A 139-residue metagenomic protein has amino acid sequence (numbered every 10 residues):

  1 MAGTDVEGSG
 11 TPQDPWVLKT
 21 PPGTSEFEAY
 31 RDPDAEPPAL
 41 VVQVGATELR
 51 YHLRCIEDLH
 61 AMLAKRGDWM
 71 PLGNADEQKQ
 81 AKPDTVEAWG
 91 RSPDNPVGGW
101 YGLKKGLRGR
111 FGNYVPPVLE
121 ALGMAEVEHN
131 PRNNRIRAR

Functional and structural regions predicted by a protein language model:
M1-D5, V86-W89: A broad, low-specificity signal for short, low-complexity segments enriched in glycine/proline and polar/charged
A2-Q80: Long, low-complexity, charged/polar intrinsically disordered regions in eukaryotic proteins
H60, N113-P117: Short, hydrophobic-biased segments on the C-terminal half of alpha helices that form "recognition helices"
P83-R110: Short helix-coil junctions and helix-kink-helix linkers
R110-F111, A121: Non-catalytic C-terminal interaction segments of nucleic acid-processing enzymes
E120-N134: A short, conserved structural fragment
